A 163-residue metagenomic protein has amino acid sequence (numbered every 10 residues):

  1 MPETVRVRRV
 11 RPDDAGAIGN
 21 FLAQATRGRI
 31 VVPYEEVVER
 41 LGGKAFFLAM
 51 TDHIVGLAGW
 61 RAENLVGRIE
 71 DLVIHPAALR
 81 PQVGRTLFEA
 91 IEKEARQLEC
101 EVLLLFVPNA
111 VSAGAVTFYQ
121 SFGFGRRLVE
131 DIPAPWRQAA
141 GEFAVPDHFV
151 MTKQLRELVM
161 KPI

Functional and structural regions predicted by a protein language model:
T4-I18: A short beta-loop-alpha structural element at the N-terminal edge of CoA-dependent acyl/N-acetyltransferase catalytic
R11, H75, P108: Residue-level recognition of the GNAT/N-acetyltransferase active site
L22-T51: Active-site rim helix/loop that mediates acceptor-substrate recognition in acyltransferases
L48, H53-R61, V66-V73: Conserved beta-strand in the GNAT
I74, R80-A95: Conserved acetyl-CoA-binding loop-helix of GNAT-fold acetyltransferases
A95-P108: Conserved GNAT acetyl-CoA-binding A-motif
L105-V116, G125, D131-W136: Conserved beta-strand-loop-alpha-helix junction that forms the acyl-donor binding cleft
I132-I163: C-terminal "cap" of GNAT-fold acetyltransferases
